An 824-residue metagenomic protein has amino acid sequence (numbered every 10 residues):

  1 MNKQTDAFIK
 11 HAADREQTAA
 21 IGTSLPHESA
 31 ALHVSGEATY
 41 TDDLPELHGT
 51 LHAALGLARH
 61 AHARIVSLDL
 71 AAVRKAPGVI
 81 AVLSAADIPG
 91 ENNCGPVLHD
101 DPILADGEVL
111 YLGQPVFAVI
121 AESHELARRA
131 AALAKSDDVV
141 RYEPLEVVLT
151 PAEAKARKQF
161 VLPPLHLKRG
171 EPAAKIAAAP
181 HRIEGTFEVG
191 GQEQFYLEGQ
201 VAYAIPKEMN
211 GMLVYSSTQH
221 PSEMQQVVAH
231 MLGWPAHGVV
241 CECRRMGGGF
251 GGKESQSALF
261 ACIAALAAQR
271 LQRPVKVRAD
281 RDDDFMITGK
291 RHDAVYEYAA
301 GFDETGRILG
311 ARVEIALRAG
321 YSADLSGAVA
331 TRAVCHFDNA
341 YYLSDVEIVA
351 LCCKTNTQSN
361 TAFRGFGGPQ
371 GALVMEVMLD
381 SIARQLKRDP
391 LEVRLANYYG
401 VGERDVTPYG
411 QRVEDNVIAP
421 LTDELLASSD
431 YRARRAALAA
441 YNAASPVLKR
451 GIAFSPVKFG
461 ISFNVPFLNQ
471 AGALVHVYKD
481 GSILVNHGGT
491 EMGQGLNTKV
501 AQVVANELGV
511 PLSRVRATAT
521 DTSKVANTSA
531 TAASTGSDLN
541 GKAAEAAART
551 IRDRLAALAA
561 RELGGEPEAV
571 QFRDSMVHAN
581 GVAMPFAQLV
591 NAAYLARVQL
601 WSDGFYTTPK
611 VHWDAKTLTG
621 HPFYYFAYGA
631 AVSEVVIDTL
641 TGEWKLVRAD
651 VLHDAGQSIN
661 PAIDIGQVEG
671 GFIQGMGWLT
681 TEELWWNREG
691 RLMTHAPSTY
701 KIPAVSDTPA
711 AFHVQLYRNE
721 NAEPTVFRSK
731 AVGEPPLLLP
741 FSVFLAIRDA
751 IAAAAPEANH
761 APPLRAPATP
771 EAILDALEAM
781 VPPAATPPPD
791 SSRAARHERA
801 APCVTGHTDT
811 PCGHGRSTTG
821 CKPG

Functional and structural regions predicted by a protein language model:
M1-L162, R182, R270: Flexible, low-hydrophobicity surface segments
T23, S29-G36, P163-A202, N210 (+5 more regions): Glycine-rich loop/linker segments at domain edges
A85-A86, G233-V240, A268-V277, E304 (+7 more regions): C-terminal catalytic domains of large/alpha subunits in multi-subunit enzymes
N92-V97, A130-L133, S216, Q225-V227 (+15 more regions): Short acidic, glycine/serine/threonine-rich loops at helix termini
A152-L232, Y398-S482, M693-A704, A711-Q715: Helix-loop-helix junctions that connect adjacent transmembrane helices in secondary transporters/permeases, recognized
Q219-P221, A229-G233, Q256-A267, D293 (+3 more regions): A glycine- and small-aliphatic-rich helix-loop capping segment at beta-alpha/alpha-beta transitions that lines
Q226, R245-Q272, K276-R278, L496-V504: Thiamine diphosphate
